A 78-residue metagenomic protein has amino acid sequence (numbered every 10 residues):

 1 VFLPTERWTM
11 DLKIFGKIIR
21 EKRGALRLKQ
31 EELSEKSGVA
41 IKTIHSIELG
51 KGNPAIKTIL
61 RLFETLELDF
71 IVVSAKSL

Functional and structural regions predicted by a protein language model:
V1-K13, T65, S74-L78: N-terminal flexible/basic segments that precede or flank functional cores
M10-I14, L28, G50-K57, L78: Residues at secondary-structure transition points
K17-E32: Short basic helix-loop element that most often maps to the first helix and adjoining turn of HTH DNA-binding modules
I19, L33-S34, I44-I47: Conserved hydrophobic/aromatic packing and binding residues within compact polymer-binding modules
G38-N53: Recognition helix of helix-turn-helix/homeodomain-like DNA-binding domains that insert into the DNA major groove
A55-V73: DNA major-groove recognition helix of helix-turn-helix/homeodomain DNA-binding modules
